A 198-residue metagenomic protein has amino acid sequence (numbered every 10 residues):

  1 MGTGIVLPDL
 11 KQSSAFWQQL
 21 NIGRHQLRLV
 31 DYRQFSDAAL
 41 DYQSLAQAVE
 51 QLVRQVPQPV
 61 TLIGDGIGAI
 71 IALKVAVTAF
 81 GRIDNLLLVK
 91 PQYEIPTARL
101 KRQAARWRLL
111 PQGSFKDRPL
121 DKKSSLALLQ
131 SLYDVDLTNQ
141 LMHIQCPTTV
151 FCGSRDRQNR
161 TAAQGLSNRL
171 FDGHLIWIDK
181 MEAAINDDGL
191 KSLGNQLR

Functional and structural regions predicted by a protein language model:
D9-N21: The serine-hydrolase catalytic nucleophile loop
L10, Q26-T61: Active-site loop/oxyanion-hole signature of alpha/beta-hydrolase fold enzymes
G64-A72: Gly/Ala-rich beta-loop-alpha elbow adjacent to hydrolase catalytic centers
L73, V77-T78, I83-P111: Flexible "cap/lid" loop of the alpha/beta hydrolase fold
G113-T138: Hydrophobic, aromatic-rich cap/lid helix
H143-I144, V150-C152: Short beta-strand/loop motif that positions the catalytic acidic residue of the alpha/beta-hydrolase fold
R157-A163: Conserved alpha/beta-hydrolase "acid-adjacent" motif
G173-R198: Catalytic active-site module of serine/aspartate enzymes centered on a nucleophile-bearing elbow/loop
